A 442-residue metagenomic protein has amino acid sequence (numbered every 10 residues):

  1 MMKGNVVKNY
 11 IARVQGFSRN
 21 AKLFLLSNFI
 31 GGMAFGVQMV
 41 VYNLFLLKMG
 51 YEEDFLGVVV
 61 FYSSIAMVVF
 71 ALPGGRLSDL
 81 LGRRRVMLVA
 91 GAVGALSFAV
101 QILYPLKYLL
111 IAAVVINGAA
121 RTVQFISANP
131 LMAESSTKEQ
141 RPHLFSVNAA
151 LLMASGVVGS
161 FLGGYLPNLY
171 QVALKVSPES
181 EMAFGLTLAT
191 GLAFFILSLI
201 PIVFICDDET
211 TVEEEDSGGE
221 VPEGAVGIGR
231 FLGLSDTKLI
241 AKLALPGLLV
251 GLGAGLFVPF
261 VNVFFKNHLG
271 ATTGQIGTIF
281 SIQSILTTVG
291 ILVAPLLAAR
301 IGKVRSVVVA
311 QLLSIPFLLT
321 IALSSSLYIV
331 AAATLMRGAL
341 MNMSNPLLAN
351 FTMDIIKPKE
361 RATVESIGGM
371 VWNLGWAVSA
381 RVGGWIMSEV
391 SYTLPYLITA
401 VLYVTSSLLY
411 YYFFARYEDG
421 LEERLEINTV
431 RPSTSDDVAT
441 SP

Functional and structural regions predicted by a protein language model:
M2-S18, D207-P246, I427-S441: Juxtamembrane intracellular "pre-TM" segments in multi-pass secondary transporters
N9-A66, L239-F280: Helix-loop boundary and gating motifs at the non-cytosolic
F29, S97, Y108-Q124, I329-M343: Hydrophobic core of transmembrane alpha-helices in multi-pass small-molecule transporters, especially MFS/SLC-type
V58-G75, S281-V293: Central cavity-lining transmembrane alpha-helices of secondary-active solute carriers, predominantly the Major
V69-P105: Conserved MFS/SLC helix-loop-helix module at the cytosolic interface between two early adjacent transmembrane helices
F70-G82, P167, G290-G302, M387-S388: Helix-to-loop junctions at the C-terminal end of transmembrane segments in multipass secondary transporters
R85-A99, R305-T320, A400: Structural signature of the two symmetry-related core transmembrane helices
L192-E214, L409-F414: C-terminal membrane-cytosol helix-exit motif in multi-pass small-molecule transporters
